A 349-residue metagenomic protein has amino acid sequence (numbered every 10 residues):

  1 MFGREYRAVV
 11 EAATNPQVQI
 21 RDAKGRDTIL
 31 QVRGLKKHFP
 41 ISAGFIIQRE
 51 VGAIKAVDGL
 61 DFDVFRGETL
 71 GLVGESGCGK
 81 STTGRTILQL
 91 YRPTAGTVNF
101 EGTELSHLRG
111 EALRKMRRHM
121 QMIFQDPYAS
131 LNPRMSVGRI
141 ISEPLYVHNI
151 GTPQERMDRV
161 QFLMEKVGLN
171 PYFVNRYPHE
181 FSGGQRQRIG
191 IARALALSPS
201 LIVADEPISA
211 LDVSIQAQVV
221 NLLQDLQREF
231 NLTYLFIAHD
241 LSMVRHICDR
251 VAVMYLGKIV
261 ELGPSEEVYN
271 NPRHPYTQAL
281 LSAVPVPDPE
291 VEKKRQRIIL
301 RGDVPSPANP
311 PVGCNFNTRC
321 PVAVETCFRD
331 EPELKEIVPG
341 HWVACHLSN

Functional and structural regions predicted by a protein language model:
M1-T28, I41-Q48, P264-N349: Short catalytic/signature loops enriched in Gly
I46-E50, R92, L105-Q121, V147 (+3 more regions): ABC ATPase NBD coupling module
E75, V203, P207-L211, I215-K293: P-loop NTP-binding/switch modules centered on Walker-like glycine-rich loops
G96-E104: Conserved ABC transporter NBD signature motif
E104, E155-Y172, Q278-S282: Conserved ABC ATPase "signature" region
Y177-F181, Q185: Conserved ABC ATPase signature
A196-S200: A short, proline-enriched helix->beta-strand linker immediately N-terminal to the Walker B motif in ABC-type P-loop
